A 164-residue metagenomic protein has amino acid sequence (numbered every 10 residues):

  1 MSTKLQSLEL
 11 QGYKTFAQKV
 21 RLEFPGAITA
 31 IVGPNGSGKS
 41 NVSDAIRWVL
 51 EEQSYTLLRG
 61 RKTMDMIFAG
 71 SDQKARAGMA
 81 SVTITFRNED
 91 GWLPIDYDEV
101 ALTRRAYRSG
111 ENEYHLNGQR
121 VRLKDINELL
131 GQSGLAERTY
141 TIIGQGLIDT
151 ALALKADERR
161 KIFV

Functional and structural regions predicted by a protein language model:
T3-V164: Gly/Lys-enriched N-terminal cap/neck module of very large, oligomeric protein machines
